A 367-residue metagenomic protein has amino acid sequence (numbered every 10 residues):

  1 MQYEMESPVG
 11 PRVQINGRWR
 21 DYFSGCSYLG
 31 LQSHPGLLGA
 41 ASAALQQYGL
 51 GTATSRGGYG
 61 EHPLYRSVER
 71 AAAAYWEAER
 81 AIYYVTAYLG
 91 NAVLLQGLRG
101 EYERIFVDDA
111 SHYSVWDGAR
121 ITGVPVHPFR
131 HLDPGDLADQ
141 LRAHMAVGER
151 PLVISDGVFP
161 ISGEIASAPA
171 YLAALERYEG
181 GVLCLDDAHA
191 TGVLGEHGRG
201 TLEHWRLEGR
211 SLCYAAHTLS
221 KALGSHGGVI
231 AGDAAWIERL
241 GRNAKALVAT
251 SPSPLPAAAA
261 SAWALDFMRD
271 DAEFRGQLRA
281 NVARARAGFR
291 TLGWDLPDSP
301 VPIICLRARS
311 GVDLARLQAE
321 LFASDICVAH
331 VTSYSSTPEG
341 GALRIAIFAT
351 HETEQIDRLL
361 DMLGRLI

Functional and structural regions predicted by a protein language model:
M1-L50, E149, G181: N-terminal "arm"/small-domain region of PLP-dependent enzymes with the aminotransferase-like
P35, S42-A43, Q47, R70 (+3 more regions): PLP-dependent enzyme catalytic core of the Aspartate aminotransferase-like
G39, A43-T86, V282: Conserved N-terminal alpha-helix of the aminotransferase class I/II PLP-enzyme fold
L94-Y113, P134: Conserved PLP-anchoring active-site segment centered on the Schiff-base-forming lysine
H127, H131-L185: Active-site phosphate-binding strand-loop segment of PLP-dependent enzymes
H197, E203-R239: Active-site PLP attachment segment
P252-D271, Q277, N281, T291: Structural motif of enzymes handling amino- and sulfur-group chemistry
G276-A283, R290-D325, I347-A349: Conserved PLP-binding catalytic core of the aspartate aminotransferase-like
